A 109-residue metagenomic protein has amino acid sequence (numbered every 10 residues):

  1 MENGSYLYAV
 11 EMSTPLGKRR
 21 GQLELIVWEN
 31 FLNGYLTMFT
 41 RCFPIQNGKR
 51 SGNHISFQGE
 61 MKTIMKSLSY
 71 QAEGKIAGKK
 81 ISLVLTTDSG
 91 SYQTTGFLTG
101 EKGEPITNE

Functional and structural regions predicted by a protein language model:
M1-A77, S82-E109: Central antiparallel beta-sheet cores of small beta-barrel/beta-sandwich binding domains
